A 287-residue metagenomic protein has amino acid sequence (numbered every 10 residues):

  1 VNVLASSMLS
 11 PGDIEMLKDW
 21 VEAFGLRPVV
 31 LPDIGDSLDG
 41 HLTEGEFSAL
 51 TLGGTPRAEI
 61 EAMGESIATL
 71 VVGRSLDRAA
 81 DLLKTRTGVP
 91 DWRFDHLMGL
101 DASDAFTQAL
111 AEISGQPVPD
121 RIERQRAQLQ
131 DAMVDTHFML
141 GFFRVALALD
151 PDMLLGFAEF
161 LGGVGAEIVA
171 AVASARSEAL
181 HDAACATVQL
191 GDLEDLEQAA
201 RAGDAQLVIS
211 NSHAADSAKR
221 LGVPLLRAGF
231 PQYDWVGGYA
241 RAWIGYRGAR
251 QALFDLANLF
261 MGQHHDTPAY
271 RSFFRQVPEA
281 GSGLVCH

Functional and structural regions predicted by a protein language model:
V1-H287: An N-terminal assembly and electron-transfer interface module characteristic of large anaerobic redox and radical
